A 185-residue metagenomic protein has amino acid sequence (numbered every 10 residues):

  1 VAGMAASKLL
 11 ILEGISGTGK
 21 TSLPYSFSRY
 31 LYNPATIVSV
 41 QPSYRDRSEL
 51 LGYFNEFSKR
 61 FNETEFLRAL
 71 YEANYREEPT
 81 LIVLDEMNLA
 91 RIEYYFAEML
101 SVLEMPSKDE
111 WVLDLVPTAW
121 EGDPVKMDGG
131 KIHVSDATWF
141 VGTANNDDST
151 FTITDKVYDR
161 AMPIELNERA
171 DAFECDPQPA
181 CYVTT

Functional and structural regions predicted by a protein language model:
V1-T184: AAA+ P-loop NTPase catalytic core and its hallmark functional loops
